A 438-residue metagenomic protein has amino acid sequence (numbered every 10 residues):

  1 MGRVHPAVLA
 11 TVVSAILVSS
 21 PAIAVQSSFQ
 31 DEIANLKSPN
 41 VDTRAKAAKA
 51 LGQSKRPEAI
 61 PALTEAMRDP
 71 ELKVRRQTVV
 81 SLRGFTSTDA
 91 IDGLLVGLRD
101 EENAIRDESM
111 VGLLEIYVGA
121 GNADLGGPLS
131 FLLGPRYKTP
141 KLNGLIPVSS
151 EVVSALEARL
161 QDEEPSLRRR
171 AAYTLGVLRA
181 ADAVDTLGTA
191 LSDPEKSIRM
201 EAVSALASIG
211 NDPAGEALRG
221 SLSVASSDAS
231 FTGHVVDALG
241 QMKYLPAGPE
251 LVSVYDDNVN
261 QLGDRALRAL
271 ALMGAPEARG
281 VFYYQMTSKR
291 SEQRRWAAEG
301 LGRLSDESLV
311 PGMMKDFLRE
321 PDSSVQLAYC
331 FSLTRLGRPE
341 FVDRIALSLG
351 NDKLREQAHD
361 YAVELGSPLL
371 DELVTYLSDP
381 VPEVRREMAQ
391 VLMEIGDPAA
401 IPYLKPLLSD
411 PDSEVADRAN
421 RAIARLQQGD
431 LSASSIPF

Functional and structural regions predicted by a protein language model:
M1-T11: Bacterial N-terminal signal peptides that target proteins for export
A10-S19: Bacterial N-terminal signal peptides
S20-A24: Sec/Tat signal peptide C-region and signal peptidase I cleavage site
V25-Q26, D42-R56, E65, R75-S87 (+21 more regions): Structural detector for internal amphipathic alpha-helices that build alpha-solenoid repeat scaffolds
V25-S38: N-terminal "cap/leader" segments of large eukaryotic alpha-helical scaffolds
P39-N40, P70-L72, E101-E102, E163-E164 (+8 more regions): Short inter-helical turns and helix N-cap capping residues of alpha-solenoid HEAT/ARM repeat scaffolds
L125-Y137, V148, V152, S435-F438: HEAT/HEAT-like alpha-solenoid repeats
L129-L132, L349-G350, L408-S413: TPR/TPR-like (Sel1-like) alpha-helical repeat modules
